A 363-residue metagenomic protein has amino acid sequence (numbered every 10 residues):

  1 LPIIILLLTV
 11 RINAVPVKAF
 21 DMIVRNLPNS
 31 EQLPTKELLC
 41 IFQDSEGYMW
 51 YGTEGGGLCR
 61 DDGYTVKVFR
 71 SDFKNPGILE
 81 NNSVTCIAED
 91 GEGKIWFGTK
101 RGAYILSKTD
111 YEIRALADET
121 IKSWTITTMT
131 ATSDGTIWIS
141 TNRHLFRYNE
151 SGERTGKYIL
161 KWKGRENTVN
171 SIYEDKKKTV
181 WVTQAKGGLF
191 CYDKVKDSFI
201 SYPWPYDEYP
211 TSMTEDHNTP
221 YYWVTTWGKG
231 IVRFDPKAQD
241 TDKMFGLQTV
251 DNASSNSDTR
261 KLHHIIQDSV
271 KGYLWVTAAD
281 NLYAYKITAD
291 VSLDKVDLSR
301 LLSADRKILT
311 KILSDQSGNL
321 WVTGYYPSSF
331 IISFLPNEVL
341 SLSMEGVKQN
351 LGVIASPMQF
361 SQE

Functional and structural regions predicted by a protein language model:
L1-E363: Carboxylate-rich, polar loop motifs that coordinate divalent cations or form catalytic acidic clusters
